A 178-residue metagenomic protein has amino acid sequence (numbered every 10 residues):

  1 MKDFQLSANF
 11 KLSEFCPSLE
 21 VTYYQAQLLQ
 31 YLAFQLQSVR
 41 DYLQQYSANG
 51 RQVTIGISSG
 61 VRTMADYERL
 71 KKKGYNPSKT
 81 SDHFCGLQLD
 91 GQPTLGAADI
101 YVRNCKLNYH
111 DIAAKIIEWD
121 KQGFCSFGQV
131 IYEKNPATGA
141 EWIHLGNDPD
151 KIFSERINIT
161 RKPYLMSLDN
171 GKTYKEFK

Functional and structural regions predicted by a protein language model:
M1-G50, T138, P149-M166, N170-K178: Extracytoplasmic cell-surface/polysaccharide-interacting catalytic and binding patches
Q25-Q27, M64-G74, A114-Q122: Short linear motifs at secondary-structure transitions and domain/linker junctions
Q37-P77: Extended, low-complexity, intrinsically disordered C-terminal regulatory tails of eukaryotic serine/threonine kinases
M64-A98: Short, surface-exposed glycine/acidic/tryptophan-bearing loops
C85-A97, V102-K178: Catalytic cores and adjacent binding grooves of peptidoglycan-active enzymes
